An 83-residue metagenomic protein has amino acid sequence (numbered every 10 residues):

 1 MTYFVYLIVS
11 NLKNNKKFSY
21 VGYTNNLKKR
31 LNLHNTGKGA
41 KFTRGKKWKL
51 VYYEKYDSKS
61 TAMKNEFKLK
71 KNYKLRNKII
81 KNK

Functional and structural regions predicted by a protein language model:
M1-K46, L50-Y53, S60-K70, K74-L75 (+1 more regions): GIY-YIG nuclease catalytic motif and its immediate N-terminal context
